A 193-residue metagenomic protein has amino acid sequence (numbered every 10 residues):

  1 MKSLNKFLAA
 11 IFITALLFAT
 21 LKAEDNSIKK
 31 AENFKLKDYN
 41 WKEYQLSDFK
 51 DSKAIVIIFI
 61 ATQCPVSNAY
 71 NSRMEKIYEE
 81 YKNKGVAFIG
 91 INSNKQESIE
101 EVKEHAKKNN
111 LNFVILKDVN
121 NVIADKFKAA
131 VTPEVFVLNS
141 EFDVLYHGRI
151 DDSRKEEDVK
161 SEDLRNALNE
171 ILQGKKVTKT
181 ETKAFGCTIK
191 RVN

Functional and structural regions predicted by a protein language model:
M1-N26: Bacterial Sec-dependent N-terminal signal peptides
K29-K30, K53, A130-T132: Short, small/polar residue-rich loop motifs at catalytic or cofactor-binding pockets
F34-A54: A short beta-strand-turn-helix
S47-N68, L168: Short active-site neighborhood of thiol/selenol oxidoreductases, capturing the structured segment around
A61-A69, V135, C187-K190: Short, thiol/selenol-centered motifs that function as redox-active sites or metal-ligating centers
N68-N109, L116-K126: Structural microenvironment flanking redox-active thiols in thiol-disulfide oxidoreductases
H105-R149: Short, internal strand/loop/helix patches that form the active-site neighborhood or redox-interaction surface
N139-N193: Thiol-/selenol-based redox modules, centered on thioredoxin-like and closely related oxidoreductase domains
